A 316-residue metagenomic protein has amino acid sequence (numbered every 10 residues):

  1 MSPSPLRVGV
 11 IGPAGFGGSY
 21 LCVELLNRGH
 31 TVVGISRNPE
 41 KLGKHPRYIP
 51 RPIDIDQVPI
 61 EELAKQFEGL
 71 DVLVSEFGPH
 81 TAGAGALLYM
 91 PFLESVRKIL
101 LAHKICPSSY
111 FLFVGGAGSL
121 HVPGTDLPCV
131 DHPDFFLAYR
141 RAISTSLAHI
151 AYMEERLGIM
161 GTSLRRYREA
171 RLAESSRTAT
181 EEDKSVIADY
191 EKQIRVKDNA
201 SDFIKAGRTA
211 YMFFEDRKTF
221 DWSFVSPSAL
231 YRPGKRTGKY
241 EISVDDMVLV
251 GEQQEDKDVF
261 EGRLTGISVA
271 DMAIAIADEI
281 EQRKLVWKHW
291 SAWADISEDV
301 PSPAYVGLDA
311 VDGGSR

Functional and structural regions predicted by a protein language model:
S2-H30: N-terminal Rossmann NAD(P)H-binding glycine-rich loop of SDR-like oxidoreductase domains
R7, I11, G15-F16, K257-R316: Mid/C-terminal beta-alpha module of Rossmann-like enzyme folds, strongest in SDR-family dehydrogenases/epimerases
G9, V33, S223: Conserved beta-strand positions in the Rossmann-like core of class I SAM-dependent methyltransferases
I11, V72-E76, F113-V114: Rossmann-fold scaffold of SDR-type NAD(P)-dependent oxidoreductases
G34, P39-S108: NAD(P)H-binding glycine-rich loop region in Rossmannoid oxidoreductase-like domains and their noncatalytic homologs
T81-R236, Y240: Glycine-/Pro-rich loop/turn segments that contact NAD(P) or position catalytic residues in Rossmann-like domains
R195, E241-I267: A conserved pocket-lining segment of Rossmann-fold NAD(P)-dependent short-chain dehydrogenase/reductase
